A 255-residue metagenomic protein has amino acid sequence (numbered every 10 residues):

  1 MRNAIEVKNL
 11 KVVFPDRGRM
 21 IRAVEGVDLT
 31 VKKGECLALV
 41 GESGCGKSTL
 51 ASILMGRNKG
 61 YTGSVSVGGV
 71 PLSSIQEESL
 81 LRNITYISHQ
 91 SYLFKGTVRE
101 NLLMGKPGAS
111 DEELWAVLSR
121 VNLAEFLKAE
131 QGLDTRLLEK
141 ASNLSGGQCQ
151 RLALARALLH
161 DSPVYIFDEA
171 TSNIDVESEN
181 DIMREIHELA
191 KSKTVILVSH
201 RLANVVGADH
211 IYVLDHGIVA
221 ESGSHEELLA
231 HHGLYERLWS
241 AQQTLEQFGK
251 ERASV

Functional and structural regions predicted by a protein language model:
R2-A4, V13-G26, Q76: A short, flexible loop at the N-terminus of ABC-type nucleotide-binding domains that lies
V40-E42: The feature captures the beta-strand-to-loop junction immediately N-terminal to the Walker
M55: Helix-to-loop junction immediately C-terminal to a conserved catalytic motif
G60, A124-L152, L245-V255: ABC-fold ATPase nucleotide-binding domain signature/coupling loops
S64-S66, S74, L81, R99-E139 (+2 more regions): ABC ATPase nucleotide-binding domain helical subdomain, centered on the C-loop/LSGGQ "ABC signature"
L159-P163, S192: A short, proline-enriched helix->beta-strand linker immediately N-terminal to the Walker B motif in ABC-type P-loop
Y165-E169: Catalytic Walker B motif of ABC-type/P-loop ATPase nucleotide-binding domains
R184, V206-V255: C-terminal portion of ABC ATPase nucleotide-binding domains
